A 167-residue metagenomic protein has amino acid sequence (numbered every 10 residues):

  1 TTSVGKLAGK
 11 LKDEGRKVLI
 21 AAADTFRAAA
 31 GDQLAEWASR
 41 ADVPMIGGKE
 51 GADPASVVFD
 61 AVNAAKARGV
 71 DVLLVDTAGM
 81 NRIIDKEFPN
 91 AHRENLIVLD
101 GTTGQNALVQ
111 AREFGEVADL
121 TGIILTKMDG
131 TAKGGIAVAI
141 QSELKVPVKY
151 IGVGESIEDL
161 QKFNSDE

Functional and structural regions predicted by a protein language model:
T1-D166: P-loop/Walker A NTP-binding module and the surrounding RecA-like catalytic core of P-loop NTPases
